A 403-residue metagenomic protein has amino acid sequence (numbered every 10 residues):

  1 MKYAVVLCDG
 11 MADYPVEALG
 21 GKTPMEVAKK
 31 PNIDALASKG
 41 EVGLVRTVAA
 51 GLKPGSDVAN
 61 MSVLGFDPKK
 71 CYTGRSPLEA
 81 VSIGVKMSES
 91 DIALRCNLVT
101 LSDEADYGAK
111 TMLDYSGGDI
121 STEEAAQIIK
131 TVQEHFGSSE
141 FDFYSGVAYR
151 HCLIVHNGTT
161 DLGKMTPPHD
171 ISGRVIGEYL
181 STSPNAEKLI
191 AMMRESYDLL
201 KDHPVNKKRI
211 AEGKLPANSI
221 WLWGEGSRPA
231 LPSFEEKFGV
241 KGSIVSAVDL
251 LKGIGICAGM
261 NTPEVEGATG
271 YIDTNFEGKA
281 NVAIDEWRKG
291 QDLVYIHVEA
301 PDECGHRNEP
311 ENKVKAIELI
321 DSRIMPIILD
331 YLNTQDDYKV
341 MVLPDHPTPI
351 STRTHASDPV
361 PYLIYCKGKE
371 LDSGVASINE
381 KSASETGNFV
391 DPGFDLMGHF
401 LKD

Functional and structural regions predicted by a protein language model:
M1-D403: Feature captures the catalytic ectodomains and active-site-proximal regions of enzymes that hydrolyze or transfer
